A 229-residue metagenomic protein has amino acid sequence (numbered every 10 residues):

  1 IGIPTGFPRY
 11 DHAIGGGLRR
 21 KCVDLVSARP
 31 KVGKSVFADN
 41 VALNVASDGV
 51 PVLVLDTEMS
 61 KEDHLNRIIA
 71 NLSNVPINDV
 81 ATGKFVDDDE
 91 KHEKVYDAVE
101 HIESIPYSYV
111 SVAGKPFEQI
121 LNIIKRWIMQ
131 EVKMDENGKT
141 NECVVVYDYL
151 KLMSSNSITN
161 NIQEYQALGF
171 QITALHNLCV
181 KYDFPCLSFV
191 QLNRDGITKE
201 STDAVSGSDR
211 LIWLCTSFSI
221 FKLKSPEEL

Functional and structural regions predicted by a protein language model:
T5, H12-I14, S47-T140, S155: Cytosolic-facing regulatory segments adjacent to core modules
I14-K21: Phosphate-binding P-loop
S27-A28: The Walker A (P-loop) glycine that initiates the GxxxxGKT/S ATP-binding motif of P-loop NTPases
G33: Conserved glycine(s) of the Walker
F37, V41, H64: Hydrophobic positions on the alpha1 helix immediately C-terminal to the Walker A/P-loop
E58-E62, G114-F117, L150-M153, C186 (+2 more regions): Conserved nucleotide-binding/hydrolysis micro-motifs of P-loop NTPases
R67, Q166-L229: Phosphate-binding/switch region of NTP-binding enzymes
G138-L178, F184: Helical hairpin unit composed of two closely spaced alpha helices linked by a short loop
